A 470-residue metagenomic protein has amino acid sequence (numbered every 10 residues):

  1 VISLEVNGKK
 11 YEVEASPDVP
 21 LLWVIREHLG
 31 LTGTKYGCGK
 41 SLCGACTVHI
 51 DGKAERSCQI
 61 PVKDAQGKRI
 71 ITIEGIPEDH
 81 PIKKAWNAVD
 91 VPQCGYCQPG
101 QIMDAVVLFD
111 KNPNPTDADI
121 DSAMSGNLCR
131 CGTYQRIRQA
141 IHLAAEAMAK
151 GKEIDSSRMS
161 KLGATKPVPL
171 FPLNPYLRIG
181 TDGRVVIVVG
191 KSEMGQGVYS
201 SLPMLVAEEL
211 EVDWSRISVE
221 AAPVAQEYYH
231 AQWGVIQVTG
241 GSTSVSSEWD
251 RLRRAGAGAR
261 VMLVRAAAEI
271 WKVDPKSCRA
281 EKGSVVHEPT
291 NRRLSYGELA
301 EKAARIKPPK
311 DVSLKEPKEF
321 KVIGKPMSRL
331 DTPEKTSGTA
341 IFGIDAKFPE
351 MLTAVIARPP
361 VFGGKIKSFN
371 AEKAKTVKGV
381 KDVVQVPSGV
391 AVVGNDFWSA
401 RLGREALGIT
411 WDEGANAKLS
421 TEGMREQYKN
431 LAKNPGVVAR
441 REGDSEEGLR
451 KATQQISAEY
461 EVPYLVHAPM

Functional and structural regions predicted by a protein language model:
V1-R158, G163-L170, N174-P175, R184 (+2 more regions): Signature of N-terminal electron-transfer/Fe-S-associated modules in redox systems
P115, A149-M470: Structural alpha/beta core scaffold segments of enzyme domains
